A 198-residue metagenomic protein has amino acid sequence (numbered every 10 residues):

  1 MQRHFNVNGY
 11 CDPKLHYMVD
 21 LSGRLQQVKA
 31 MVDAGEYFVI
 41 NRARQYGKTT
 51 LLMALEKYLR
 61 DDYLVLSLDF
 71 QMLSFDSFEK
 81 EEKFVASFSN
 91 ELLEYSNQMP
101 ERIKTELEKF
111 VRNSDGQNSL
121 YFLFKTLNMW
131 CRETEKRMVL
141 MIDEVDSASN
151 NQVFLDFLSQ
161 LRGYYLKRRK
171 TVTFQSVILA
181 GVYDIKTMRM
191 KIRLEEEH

Functional and structural regions predicted by a protein language model:
M1-E36: A short, basic N-terminal segment
H4-Y10, H16-Y17, Q45, S147 (+2 more regions): Residue-level preference for alpha-helix termini and adjacent loops
F5-N8, M18, K80, S119-T126 (+1 more regions): Aromatic-residue hotspot detector
N8-Y10, Q152-H198: The catalytic "switch" region of P-loop NTPases
K29, L127-N128, R162: Generic structural signal for well-ordered alpha-helical scaffold segments
V32, R60, Y165, R169: Conserved ATPase "switch" residues in P-loop NTPase domains
A34-Y46, T50-F157, Q175, Y183-I185: P-loop NTPase nucleotide-binding core
